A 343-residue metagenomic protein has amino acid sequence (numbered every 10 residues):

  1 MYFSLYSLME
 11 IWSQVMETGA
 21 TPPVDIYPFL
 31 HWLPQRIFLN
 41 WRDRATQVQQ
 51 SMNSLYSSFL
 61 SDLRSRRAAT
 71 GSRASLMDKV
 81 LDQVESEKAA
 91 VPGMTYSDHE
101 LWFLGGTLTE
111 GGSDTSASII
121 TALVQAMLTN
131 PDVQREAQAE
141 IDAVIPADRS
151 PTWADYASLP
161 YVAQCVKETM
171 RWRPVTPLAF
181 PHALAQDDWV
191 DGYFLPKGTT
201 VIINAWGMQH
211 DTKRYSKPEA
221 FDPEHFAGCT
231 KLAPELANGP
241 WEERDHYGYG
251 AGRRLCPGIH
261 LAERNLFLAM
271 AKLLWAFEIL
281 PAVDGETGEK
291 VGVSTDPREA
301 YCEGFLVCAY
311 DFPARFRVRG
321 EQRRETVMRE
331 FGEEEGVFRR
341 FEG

Functional and structural regions predicted by a protein language model:
M1-I120, E136: Cytochrome P450 heme-thiolate monooxygenase catalytic core
F3-W12, S72-K79, A126-T176, D191 (+4 more regions): Cytochrome P450 I-helix active-site segment
G106, W153-A154, G228-L266, M270 (+1 more regions): Cytochrome P450 heme-thiolate "Cys pocket" and heme-binding signature region
T115-M127, A269: Short, small-residue alpha-helix embedded
P131-Q134, I259-V307, G320-R323: Cytochrome P450 heme-binding "Cys pocket" and the immediately downstream C-terminal segment
I203-L236, F331-G332: Conserved cytochrome P450 K-helix/beta-meander segment immediately N-terminal to the heme-binding cysteine loop
E330-G343: Short, cationic low-complexity segments
